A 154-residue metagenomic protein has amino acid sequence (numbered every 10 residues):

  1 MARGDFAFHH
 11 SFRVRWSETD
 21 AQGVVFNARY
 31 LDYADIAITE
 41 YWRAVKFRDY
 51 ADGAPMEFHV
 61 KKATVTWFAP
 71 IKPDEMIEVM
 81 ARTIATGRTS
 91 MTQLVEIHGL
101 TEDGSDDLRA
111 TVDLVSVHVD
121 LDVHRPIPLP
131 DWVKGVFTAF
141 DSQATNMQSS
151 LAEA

Functional and structural regions predicted by a protein language model:
M1-E40, A44, A154: Catalytic strand-loop segment that frames the active site of acyl-thioester-processing enzymes
A2, H9, W67-M76, I84-A154: HotDog/MaoC-like acyl-thioester-processing domains
V25, F58-V60, R109: A broad, structural micro-motif
V45-E57: Short, solvent-exposed helix-to-loop capping segments enriched in aromatics
A54-P73: Small beta-barrel nucleic-acid-binding modules, principally OB-folds
